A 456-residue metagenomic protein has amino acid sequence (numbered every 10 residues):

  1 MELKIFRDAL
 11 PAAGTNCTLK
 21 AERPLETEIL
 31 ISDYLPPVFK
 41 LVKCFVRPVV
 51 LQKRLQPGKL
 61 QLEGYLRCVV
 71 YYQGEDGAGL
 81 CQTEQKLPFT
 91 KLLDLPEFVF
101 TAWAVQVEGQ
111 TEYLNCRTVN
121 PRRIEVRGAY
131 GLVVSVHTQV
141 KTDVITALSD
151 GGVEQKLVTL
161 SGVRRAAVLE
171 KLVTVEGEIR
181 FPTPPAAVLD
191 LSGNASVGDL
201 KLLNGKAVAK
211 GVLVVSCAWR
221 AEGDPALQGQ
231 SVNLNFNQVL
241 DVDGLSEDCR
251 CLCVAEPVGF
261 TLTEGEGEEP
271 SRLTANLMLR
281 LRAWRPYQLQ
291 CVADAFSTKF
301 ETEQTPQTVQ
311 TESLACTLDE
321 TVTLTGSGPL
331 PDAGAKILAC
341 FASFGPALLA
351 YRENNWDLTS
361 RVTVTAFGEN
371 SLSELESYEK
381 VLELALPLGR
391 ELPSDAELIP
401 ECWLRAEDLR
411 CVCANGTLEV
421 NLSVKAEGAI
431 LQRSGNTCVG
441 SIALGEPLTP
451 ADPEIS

Functional and structural regions predicted by a protein language model:
M1-S456: Viral structural modules
